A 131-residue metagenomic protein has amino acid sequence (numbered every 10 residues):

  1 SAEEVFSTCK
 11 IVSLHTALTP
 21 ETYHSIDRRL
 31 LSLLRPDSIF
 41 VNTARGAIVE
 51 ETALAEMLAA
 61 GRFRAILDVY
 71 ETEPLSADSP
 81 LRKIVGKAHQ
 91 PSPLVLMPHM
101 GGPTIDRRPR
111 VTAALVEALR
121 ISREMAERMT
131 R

Functional and structural regions predicted by a protein language model:
S1-P36: Rossmann-like dinucleotide/phosphate-binding beta-alpha-beta segment
D37-I39, T43-R131: Rossmann-like dinucleotide-binding domain for NAD(H)/NADP(H)
